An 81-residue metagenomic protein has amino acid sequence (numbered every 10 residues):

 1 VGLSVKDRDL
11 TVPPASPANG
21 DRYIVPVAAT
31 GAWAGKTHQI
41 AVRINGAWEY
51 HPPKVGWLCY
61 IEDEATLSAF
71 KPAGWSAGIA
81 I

Functional and structural regions predicted by a protein language model:
V1-I81: Surface-exposed receptor/substrate recognition regions of extracellular proteins
